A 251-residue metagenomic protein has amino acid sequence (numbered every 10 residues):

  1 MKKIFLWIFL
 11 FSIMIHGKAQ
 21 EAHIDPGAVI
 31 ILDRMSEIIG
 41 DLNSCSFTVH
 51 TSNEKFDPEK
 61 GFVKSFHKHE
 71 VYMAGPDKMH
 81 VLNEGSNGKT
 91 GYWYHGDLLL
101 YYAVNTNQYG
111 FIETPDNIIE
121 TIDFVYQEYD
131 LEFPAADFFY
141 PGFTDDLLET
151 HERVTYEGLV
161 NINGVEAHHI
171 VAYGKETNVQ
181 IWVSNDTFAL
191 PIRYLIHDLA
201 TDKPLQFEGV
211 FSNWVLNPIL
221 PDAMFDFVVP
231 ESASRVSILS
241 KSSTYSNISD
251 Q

Functional and structural regions predicted by a protein language model:
I4-I13: Sec-dependent N-terminal signal peptides
I15-Q20: Sec/Tat signal peptide C-region and signal peptidase I cleavage site
E21-I31, Y102-E166, V228-S234, I238-D250: Flexible, processing/modification-adjacent segments and terminal tails in exported/periplasmic/extracellular proteins
H23-Q108: N-terminal mature ectodomain segment of secretory-pathway/periplasmic proteins
H50-S52, T155-I238: Gly/Pro-enriched, hydrophobic low-complexity segments that function as extracytoplasmic propeptides/linkers
G61-F62, E149-H151, A172-K175: Short loop/turn motifs at secondary-structure junctions and domain boundaries
F66-E70, G91, Y109-F111, R153 (+2 more regions): Well-ordered beta-strand positions in beta-sheet-rich domains
